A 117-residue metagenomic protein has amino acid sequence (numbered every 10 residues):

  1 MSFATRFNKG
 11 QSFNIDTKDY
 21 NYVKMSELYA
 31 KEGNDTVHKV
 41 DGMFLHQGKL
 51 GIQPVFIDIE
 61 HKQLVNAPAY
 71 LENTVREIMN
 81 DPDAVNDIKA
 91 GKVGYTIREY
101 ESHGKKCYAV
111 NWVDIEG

Functional and structural regions predicted by a protein language model:
M1-Q63, H103, A109-G117: OB-fold ssDNA-binding interfaces and closely related basic DNA-contact patches used across DNA replication/repair
K31-V37, V75-T96: Short nucleic-acid-contacting surface segments enriched for D/E, G, S/T with interspersed K/R
G42, N86-N111: Flexible glycine-rich surface loops and low-complexity tracts that mediate binding to linear polymers
Q63-A69: A short macromolecule-binding patch
